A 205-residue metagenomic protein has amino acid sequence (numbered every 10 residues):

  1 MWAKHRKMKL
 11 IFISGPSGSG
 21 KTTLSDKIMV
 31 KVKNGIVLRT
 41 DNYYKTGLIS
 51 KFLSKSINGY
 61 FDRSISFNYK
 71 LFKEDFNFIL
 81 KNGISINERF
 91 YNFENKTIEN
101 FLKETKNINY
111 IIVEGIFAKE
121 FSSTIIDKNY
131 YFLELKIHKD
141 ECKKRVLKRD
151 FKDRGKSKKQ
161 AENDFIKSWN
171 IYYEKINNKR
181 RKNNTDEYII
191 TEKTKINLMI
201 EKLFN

Functional and structural regions predicted by a protein language model:
I13: Hydrophobic anchor at the beta1->P-loop junction of P-loop NTPases
S17: The conserved Walker
K21: Conserved lysine of the Walker
L24: Hydrophobic positions on the alpha1 helix immediately C-terminal to the Walker A/P-loop
N34-I49: Short beta-strand-centered segment that lines the nucleotide-binding/catalytic pocket of NTP-utilizing
I36, S50-N95: Conserved nucleotide-sensing/catalytic segment adjacent to the nucleotide-binding pocket in NTP-handling enzymes
I98-D153: ATP-dependent NMP and nucleoside kinases share a basic, alpha-helical "lid"
K152-I200: Small-molecule kinase domains that catalyze NTP-dependent phosphoryl transfer to phosphate-bearing small molecules
